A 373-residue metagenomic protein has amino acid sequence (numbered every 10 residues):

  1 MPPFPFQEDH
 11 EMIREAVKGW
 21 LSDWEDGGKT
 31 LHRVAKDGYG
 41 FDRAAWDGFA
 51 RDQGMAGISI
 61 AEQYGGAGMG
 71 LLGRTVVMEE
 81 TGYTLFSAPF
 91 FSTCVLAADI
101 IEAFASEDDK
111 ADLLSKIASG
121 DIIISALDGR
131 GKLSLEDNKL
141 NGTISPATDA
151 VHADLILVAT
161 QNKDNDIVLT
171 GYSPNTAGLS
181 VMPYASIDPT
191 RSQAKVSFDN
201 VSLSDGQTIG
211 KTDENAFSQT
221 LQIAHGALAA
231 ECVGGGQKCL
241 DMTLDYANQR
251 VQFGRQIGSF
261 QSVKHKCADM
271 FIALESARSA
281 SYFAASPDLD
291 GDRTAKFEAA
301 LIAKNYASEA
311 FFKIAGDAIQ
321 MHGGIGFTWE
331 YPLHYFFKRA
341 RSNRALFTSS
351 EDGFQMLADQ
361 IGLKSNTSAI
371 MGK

Functional and structural regions predicted by a protein language model:
M1-T84, E107, G120, Q219-K373: Alpha-helical interface subdomain recognition
F86-D108: N-terminal glycine-rich flavin-associated loop
A97, G120-I122, H152-D154, D166 (+4 more regions): A generic structural signal for well-ordered coil/turn residues at beta-strand boundaries that shape enzyme active-site
L113-L114, K132, I144-T148, L157-Q161 (+2 more regions): A generic local secondary-structure boundary/capping motif
S119-G129, V158: A short, Trp-centered hydrophobic/proline-enriched beta-strand micro-motif
R130-N141: Cytochrome P450 C-terminal beta-domain/meander region
T143-L179: A short core secondary-structure module
P146-A147, S173-T208: Flexible, small-/acidic-enriched active-site or ligand-binding loops
